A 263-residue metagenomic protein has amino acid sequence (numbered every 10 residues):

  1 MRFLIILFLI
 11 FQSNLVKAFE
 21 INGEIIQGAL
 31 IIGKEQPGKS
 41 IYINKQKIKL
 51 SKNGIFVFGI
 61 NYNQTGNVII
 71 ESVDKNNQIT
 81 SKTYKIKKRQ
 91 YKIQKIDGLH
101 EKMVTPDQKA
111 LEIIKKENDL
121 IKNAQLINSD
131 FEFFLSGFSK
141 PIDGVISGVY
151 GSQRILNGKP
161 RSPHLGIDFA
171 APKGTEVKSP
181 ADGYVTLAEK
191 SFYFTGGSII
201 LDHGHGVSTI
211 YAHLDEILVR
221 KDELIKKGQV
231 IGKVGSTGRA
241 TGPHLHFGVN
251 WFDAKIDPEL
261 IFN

Functional and structural regions predicted by a protein language model:
F3-Q12, I70: Sec-dependent N-terminal signal peptides
I5-I6, L15-V16, G151: Cleavable N-terminal signal peptides
K17-Q90: Cationic-aromatic interfacial patches
T83-T195: Surface-exposed, glycine-biased beta-strand/turn segments
F169, S198-I199, K226-G238: Short hydrophobic beta/alpha edge segments that flank linear recognition/processing sites
E176-L187, V219-V234: Short, well-structured beta-strand-loop connectors
P180-D215, P243, G248: Zn2+-dependent peptidoglycan hydrolase active-site motif and core
W251-N263: Short peripheral tails and domain-boundary helices/loops at the edges of structured domains
